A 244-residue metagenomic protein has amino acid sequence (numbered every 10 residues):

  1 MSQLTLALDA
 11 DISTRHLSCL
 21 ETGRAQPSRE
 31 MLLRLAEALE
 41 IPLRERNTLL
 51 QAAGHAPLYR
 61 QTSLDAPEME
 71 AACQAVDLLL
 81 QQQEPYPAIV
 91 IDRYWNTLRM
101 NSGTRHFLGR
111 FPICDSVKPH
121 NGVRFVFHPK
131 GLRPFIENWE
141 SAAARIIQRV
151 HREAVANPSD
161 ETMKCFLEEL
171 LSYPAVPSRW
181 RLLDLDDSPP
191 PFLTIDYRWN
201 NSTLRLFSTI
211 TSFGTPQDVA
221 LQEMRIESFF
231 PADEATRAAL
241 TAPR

Functional and structural regions predicted by a protein language model:
M1, P27-E30: Residue-level signal for the short linker/turn that defines the boundary of a DNA-recognition helix
M1-A7: Short basic helix-loop element that most often maps to the first helix and adjoining turn of HTH DNA-binding modules
Q3, T14, L32: Helix-turn-helix DNA-binding elements, focusing on the entry/boundary residues of the two helices that contact DNA
A10-P27, A36: Recognition helix of helix-turn-helix/homeodomain-like DNA-binding domains that insert into the DNA major groove
L17-C19, Y59-Q82: An N-terminal domain-cap segment
E30-L33, E37-M69: Short amphipathic recognition helices of helix-turn-helix/homeodomain-type DNA-binding modules
E68-M69, D77-Y86, I91, L98-R244: Hydrophobic protein-protein interaction segments
